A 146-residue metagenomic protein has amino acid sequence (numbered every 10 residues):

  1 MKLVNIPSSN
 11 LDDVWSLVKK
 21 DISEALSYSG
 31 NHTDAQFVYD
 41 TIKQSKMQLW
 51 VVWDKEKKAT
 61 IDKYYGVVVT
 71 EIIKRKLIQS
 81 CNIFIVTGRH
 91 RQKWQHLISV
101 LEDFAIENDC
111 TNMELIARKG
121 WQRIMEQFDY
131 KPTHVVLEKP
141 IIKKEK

Functional and structural regions predicted by a protein language model:
M1-T33: Short amphipathic alpha-helix that is part of the acyltransferase structural core
S8-W15, Y39-S45, I73-K76, W94-V100: A broad, low-specificity signal for short, low-complexity segments enriched in glycine/proline and polar/charged
D13-S16, I61, I124-E126: Short, solvent-exposed polar/charged micro-motifs at secondary-structure junctions
K20-E24, G30-A35, D62-Y65, R75-I85 (+2 more regions): Long, low-complexity, intrinsically disordered polar/charged segments
Y28-L49: Active-site rim helix/loop that mediates acceptor-substrate recognition in acyltransferases
Q44-R91: Conserved donor-binding loop and adjoining core beta-sheet/short helix segment in diverse acyl/aminoacyl transferases
K76-F128: Acyl-donor binding region in acyl/amide transferases
I116-K119, R123-K146: Active-site/acyl-donor-binding loops of N-acyltransferases
